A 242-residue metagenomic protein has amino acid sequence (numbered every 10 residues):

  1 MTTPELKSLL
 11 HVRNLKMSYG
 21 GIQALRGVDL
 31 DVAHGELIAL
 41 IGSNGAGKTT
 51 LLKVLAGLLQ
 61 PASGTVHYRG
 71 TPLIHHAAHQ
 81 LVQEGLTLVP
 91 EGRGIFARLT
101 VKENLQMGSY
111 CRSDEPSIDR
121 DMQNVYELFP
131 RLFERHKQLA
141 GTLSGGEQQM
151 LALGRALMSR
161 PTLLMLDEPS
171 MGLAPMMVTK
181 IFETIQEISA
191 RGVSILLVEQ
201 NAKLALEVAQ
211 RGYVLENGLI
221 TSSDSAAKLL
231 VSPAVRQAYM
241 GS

Functional and structural regions predicted by a protein language model:
G20, I38, H76, V101-R120 (+3 more regions): ABC-type ATPase nucleotide-binding domains, specifically the catalytic core motifs of the NBD
I41-S43: The feature captures the beta-strand-to-loop junction immediately N-terminal to the Walker
A56: Helix-to-loop junction immediately C-terminal to a conserved catalytic motif
G64-P72, E84, S117-M122: Conserved ABC transporter NBD signature motif
L139-L143, E147: Conserved ABC ATPase signature
A156-L157: ABC ATPase C-loop
R160: Conserved catalytic motifs of ABC-family nucleotide-binding domains
